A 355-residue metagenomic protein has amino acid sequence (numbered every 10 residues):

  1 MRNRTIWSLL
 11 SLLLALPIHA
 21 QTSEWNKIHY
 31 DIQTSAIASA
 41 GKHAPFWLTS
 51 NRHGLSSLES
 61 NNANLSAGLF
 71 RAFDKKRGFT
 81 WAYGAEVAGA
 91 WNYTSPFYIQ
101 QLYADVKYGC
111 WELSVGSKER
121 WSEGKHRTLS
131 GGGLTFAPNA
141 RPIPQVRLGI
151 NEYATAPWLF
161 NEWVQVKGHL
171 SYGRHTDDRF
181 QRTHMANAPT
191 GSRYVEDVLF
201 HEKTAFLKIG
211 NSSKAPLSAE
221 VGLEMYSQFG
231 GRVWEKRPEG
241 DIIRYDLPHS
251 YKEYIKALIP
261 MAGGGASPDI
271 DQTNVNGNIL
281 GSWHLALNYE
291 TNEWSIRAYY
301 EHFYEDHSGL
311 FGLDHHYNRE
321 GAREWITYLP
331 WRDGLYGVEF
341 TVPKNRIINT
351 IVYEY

Functional and structural regions predicted by a protein language model:
Q21-I28, R71-A82, K107-C110, Y153-K167 (+3 more regions): Short loop/turn motifs that connect adjacent beta-strands in outer-membrane beta-barrel proteins
Q21-L65, D74-A85, V166-Y172: Transmembrane beta-strand segments of Gram-negative outer membrane beta-barrel proteins
I28-K42, Y83-G89, V106, L113-E119 (+4 more regions): Transmembrane beta-barrel strands of outer-membrane/channel proteins
S50-L55, E86-A90, G131-F136, P189-R193 (+2 more regions): Extracellular loop and loop/strand-boundary signature of outer-membrane beta-barrel proteins
S57-S66, P96-Q100, N139-G149, D197-K203 (+4 more regions): Residues that define the transmembrane beta-barrel architecture of outer-membrane proteins
L65-R71, L102-V106, V115, V146-E152 (+4 more regions): Residues on the lipid-exposed face of transmembrane beta-strands in outer-membrane beta-barrel proteins
W121-D241: Internal, well-ordered domain-core segments that constitute the primary functional module of diverse proteins
A219-V221, F229-Y355: Long, internal scaffold/assembly segments composed of regular secondary structure
